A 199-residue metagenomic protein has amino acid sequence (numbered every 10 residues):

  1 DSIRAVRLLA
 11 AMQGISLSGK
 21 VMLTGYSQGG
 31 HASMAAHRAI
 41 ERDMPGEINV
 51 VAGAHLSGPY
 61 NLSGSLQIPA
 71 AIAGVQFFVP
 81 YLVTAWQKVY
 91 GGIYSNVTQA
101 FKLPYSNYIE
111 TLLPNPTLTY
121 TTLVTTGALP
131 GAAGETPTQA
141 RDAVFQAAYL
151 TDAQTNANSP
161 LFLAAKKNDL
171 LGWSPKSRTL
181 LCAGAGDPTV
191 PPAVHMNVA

Functional and structural regions predicted by a protein language model:
D1-Q13: Alpha/beta-hydrolase active-site loop
G25-G29, S33: Gly/Ala-rich beta-loop-alpha elbow adjacent to hydrolase catalytic centers
A36, L161, S177-T179, P191-A199: Short alpha-helix in the alpha/beta-hydrolase fold that links the catalytic acid
M44-Y60: A conserved short beta-strand
P59-G172: Accessory cap/linker subdomain of secreted extracellular hydrolases
L62, A185-A193: Acidic catalytic loop of the alpha/beta-hydrolase fold
P175, L180-D187: Short beta-strand/loop motif that positions the catalytic acidic residue of the alpha/beta-hydrolase fold
